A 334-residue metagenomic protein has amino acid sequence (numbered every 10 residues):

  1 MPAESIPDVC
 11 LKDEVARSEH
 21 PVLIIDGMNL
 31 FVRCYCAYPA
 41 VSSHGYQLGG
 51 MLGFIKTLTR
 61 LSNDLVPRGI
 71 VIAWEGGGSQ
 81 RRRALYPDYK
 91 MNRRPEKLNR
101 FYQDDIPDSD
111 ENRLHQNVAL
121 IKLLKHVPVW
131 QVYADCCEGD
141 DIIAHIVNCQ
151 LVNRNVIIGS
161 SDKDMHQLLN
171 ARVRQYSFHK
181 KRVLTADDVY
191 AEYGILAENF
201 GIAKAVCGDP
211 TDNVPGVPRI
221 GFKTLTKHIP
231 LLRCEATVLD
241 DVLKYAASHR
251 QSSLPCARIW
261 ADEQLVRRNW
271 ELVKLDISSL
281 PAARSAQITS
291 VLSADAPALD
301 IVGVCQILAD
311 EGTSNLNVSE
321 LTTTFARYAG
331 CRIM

Functional and structural regions predicted by a protein language model:
P2-D8, K12-E19, R60, D64-W74 (+5 more regions): Non-catalytic nucleic-acid-binding/docking modules located in mid-to-C-terminal regions of nucleic-acid enzymes
P2-V9, D13-G159, M165-V183, K274 (+1 more regions): Noncatalytic, basic helical substrate-engagement surface that gates or grips nucleic-acid strands
